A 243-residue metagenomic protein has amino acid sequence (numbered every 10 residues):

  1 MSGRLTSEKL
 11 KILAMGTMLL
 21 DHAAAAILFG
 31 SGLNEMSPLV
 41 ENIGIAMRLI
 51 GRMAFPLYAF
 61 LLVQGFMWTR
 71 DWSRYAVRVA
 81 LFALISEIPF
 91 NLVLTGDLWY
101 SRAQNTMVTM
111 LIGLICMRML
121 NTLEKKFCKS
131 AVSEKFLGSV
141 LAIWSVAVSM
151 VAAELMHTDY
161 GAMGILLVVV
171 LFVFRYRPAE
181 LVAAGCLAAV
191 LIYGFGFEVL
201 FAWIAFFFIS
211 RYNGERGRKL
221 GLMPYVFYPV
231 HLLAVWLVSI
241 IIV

Functional and structural regions predicted by a protein language model:
M1-V243: Alpha-helical transmembrane segments and their immediate juxtamembrane cytosolic regions
